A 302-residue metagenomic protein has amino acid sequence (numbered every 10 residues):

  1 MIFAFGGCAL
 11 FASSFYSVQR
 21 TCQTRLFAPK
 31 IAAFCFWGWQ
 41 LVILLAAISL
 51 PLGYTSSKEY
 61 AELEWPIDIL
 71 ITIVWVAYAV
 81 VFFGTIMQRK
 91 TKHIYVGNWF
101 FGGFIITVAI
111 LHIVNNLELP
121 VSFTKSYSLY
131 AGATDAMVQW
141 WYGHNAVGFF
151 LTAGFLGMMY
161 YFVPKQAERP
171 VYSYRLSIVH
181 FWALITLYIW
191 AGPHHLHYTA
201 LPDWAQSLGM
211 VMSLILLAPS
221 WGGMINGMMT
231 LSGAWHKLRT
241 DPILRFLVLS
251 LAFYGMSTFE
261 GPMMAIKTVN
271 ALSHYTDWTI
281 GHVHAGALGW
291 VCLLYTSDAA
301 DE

Functional and structural regions predicted by a protein language model:
M1, A61-I69, A133-G148, S207-S213 (+1 more regions): Short aromatic-rich membrane-water interface segments that cap or initiate transmembrane helices in multi-pass membrane
I2-A12, L70-F83, A146-Y160, L214-N226 (+1 more regions): Hydrophobic cores of alpha-helical transmembrane segments in multi-pass inner/ER membrane proteins, independent
I2-K92, P120-S126, A191-M212: Membrane-interface helix-loop-helix modules in multi-pass inner-membrane proteins
S17-T24, F83-K92, M159-R169, N226-H236: Cytoplasmic membrane-interface regions of multi-pass membrane proteins
T24-W39, Y95-F101, P170-A183, R239-V248: Membrane-interfacial loop-to-transmembrane alpha-helix junctions, especially the N-terminal start
I43-K58, V81, I106-D135, M158-V163 (+3 more regions): C-terminal ends of transmembrane alpha-helices and the immediately adjacent extracellular/lumenal or cytosolic loop
Q139-G192: Short helix-boundary/re-entrant hairpin motifs in multi-pass inner-membrane proteins
Y295-E302: Conserved small/polar residues in nucleotide/adenosyl-binding loops
